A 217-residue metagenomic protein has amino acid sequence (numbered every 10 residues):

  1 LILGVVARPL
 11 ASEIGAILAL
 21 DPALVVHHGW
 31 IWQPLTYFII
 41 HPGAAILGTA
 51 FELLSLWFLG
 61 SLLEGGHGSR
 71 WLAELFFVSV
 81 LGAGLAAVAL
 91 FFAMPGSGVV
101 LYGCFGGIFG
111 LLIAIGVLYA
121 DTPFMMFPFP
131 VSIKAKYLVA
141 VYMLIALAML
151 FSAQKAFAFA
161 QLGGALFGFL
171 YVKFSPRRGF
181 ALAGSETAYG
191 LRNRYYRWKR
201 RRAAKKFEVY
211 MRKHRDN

Functional and structural regions predicted by a protein language model:
L1-Y102, L150-G163, V172-K173: N-terminal TM1-TM2 helical hairpin plus the immediately adjacent luminal interfacial "cap"
S12-I14, Y119-P130, P176-A188: Juxtamembrane/interfacial segments flanking transmembrane helices
V26-T36, F129-L150: Aromatic-enriched alpha-helical transmembrane segments of multi-pass intramembrane proteins
L53-S61, F109-V117, F124, Y142-A146: Membrane-cytosol interface at the C-terminal ends of transmembrane alpha helices in small multi-pass membrane proteins
G60, A114-L118, G168-V172, P176: Hydrophobic transmembrane alpha-helices
G65-W71, L118-M126, P130-K136: Membrane-helix interface "capping/anchor" motifs
S97-A120, V131, A135: Membrane-interface micro-motifs in multi-pass membrane enzymes
I145-N217: C-terminal transmembrane module of polytopic alpha-helical membrane proteins
